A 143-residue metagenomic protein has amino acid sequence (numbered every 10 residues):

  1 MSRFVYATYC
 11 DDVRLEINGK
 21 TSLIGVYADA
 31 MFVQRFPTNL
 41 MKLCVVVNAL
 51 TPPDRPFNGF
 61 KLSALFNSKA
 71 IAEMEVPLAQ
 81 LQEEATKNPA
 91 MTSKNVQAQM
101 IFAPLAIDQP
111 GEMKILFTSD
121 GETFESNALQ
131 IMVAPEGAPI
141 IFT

Functional and structural regions predicted by a protein language model:
R3-P110, L116-S119, T123-T143: Contiguous segments within soluble domain cores/interaction surfaces
